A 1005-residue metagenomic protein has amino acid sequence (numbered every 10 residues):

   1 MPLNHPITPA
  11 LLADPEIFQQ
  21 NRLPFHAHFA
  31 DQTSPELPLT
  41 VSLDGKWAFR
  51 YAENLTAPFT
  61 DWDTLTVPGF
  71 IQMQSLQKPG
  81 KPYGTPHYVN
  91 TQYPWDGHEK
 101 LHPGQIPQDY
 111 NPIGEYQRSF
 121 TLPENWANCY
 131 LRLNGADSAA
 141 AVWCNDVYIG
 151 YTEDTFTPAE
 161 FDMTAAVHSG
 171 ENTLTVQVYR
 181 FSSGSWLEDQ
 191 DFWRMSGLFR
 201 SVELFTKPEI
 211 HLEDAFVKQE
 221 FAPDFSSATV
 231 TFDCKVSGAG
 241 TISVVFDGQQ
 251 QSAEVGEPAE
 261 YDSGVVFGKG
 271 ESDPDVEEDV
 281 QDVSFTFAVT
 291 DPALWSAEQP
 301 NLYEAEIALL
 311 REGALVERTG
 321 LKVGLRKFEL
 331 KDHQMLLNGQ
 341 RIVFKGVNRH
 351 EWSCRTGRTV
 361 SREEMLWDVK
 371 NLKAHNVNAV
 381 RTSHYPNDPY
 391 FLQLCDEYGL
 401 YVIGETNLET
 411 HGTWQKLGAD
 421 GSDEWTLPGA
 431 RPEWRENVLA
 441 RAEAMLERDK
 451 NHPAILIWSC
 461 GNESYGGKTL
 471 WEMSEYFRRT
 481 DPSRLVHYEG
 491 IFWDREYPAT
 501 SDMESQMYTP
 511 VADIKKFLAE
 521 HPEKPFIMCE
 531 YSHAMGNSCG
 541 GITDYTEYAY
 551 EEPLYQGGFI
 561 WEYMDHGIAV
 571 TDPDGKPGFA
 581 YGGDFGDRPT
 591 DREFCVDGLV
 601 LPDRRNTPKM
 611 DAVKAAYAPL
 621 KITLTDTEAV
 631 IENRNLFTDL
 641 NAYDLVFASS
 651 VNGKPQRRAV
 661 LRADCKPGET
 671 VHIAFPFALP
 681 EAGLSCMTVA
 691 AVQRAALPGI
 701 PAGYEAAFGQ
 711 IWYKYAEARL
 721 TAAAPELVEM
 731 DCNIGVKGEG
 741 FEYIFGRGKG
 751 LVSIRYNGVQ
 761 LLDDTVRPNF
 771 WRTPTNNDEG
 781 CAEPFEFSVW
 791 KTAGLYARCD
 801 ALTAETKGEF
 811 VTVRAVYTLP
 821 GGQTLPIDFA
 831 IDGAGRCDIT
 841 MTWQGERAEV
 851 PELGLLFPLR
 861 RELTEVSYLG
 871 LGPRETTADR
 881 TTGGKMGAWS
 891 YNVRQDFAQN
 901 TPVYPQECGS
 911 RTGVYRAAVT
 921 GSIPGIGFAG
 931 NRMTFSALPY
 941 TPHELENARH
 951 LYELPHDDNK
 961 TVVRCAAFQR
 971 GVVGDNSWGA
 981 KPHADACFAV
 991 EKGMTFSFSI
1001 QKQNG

Functional and structural regions predicted by a protein language model:
P2-P35, L76, V147, W186 (+3 more regions): Extended substrate-binding grooves/exosites of carbohydrate-active enzymes
L3-I7, L12-Q19, L23, T33-S34 (+9 more regions): Accessory beta-strand-rich segments of carbohydrate-active enzymes
D14, L43-I113, V176-I210, H333 (+2 more regions): Core domains of carbohydrate- and sulfate-ester-processing enzymes
I71-Q74, Y83-V89, R180, S296 (+2 more regions): Beta-strand/loop-rich accessory regions of lumenal/periplasmic or secreted enzymes, predominantly carbohydrate-active
P82-I106, E153-T155, M163, V167-S227 (+8 more regions): An acidic-aromatic loop/edge-strand motif
V142-C144, S227-G270, V283, A305 (+3 more regions): Beta-strand-rich binding/interaction modules
C144-T173, Q177-D191, G256-D279, V283-W295 (+2 more regions): Beta-strand-rich ligand-recognition modules
Q190-H211, H566, G575-L624, R634-A642 (+6 more regions): Catalytic cores of secreted or luminal carbohydrate-active enzymes
